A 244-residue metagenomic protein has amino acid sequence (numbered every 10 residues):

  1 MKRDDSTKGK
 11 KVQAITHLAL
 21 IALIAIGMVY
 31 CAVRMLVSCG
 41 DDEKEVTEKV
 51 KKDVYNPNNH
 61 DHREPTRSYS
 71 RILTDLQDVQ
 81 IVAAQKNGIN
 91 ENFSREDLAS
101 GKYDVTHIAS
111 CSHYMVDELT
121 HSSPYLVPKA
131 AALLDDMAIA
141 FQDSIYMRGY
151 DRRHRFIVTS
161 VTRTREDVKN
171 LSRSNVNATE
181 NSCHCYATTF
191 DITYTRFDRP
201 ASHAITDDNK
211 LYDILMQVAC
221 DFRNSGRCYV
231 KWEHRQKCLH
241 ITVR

Functional and structural regions predicted by a protein language model:
S6-I24: N-terminal Sec-pathway targeting helices
A14-H17, I26-Y146, H234, T242-R244: Extracytoplasmic cell-surface/polysaccharide-interacting catalytic and binding patches
E118, S122-L133, R163, N181-H184 (+1 more regions): Extracytoplasmic/periplasmic, Sec-exported soluble proteins
L126-L133, M137, R152, D167 (+1 more regions): Stable alpha-helical elements in mature extracytoplasmic
L133-R148, N177, T195, Q217-S225: Structured segments of extracytoplasmic/periplasmic soluble domains in secreted or envelope-associated proteins
A138, Q142-S172: Extended, low-complexity, intrinsically disordered C-terminal regulatory tails of eukaryotic serine/threonine kinases
R173-T179: Alpha-helical scaffolding within the catalytic cores of extracellular/periplasmic polymer-degrading hydrolases
T179-R244: Catalytic cores and adjacent binding grooves of peptidoglycan-active enzymes
